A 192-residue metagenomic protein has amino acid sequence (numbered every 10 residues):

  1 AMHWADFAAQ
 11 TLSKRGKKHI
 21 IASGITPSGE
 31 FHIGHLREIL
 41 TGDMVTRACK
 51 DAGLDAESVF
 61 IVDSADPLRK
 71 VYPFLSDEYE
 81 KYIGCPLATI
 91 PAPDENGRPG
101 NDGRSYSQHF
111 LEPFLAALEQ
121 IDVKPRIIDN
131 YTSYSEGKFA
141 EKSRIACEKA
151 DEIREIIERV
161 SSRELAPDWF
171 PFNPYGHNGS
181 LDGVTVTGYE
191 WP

Functional and structural regions predicted by a protein language model:
A1, G34-T41, Y106-S107: Phosphate/oxyanion-binding active-site loops and adjacent basic polyanion-contact surfaces
A1-I33, M44-F60, D77-C85, A116 (+4 more regions): Non-catalytic terminal extensions that flank enzyme cores
G29-E30, A65-R69, S135-K138: Short catalytic/ligand-binding loop motif for oxyanion handling, primarily in non-cytosolic enzymes, centered on
H35-I39, D43, K50-E57, T132-E141: Non-catalytic interaction-recognition regions
S58-F110: N-terminal accessory alpha/beta regions
L87-P192: Active-site neighborhoods of enzyme catalytic cores
